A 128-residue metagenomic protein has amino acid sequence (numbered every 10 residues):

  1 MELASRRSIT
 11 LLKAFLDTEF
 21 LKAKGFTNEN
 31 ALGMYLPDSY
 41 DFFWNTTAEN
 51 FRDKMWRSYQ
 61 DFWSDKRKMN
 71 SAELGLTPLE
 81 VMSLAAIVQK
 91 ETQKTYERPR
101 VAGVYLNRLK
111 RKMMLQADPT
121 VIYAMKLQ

Functional and structural regions predicted by a protein language model:
M1-Q116, T120-K126: Conserved catalytic or metal-liganding residues and their short signature motifs at active sites of enzymes
